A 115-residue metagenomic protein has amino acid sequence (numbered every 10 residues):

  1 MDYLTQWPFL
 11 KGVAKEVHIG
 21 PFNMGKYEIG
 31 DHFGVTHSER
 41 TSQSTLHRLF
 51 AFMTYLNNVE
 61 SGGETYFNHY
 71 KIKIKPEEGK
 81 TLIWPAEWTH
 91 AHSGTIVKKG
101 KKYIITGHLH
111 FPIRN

Functional and structural regions predicted by a protein language model:
M1-T81, T89-N115: Fe(II)/2-oxoglutarate oxygenase catalytic core
